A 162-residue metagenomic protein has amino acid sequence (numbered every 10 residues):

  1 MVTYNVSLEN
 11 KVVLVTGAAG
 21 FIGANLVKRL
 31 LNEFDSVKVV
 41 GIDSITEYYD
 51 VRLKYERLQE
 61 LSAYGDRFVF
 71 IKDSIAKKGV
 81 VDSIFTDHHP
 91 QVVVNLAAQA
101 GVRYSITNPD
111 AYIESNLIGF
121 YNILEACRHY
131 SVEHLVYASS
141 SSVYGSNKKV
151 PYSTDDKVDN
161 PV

Functional and structural regions predicted by a protein language model:
M1-V162: N-terminal Rossmann-like NAD(P)+-binding domain of SDR-like oxidoreductases, especially those catalyzing
